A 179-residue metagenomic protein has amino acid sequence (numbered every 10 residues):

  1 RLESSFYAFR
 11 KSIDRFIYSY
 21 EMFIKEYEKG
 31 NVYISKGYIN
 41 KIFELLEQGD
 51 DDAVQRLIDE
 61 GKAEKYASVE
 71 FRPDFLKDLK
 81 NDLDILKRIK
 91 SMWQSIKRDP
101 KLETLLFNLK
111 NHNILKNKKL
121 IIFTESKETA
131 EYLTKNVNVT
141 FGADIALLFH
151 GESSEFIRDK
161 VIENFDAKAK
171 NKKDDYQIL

Functional and structural regions predicted by a protein language model:
R1-E152: Helicase motor interdomain insertion/brace
A143-L179: Conserved helicase ATPase core of P-loop NTP-dependent helicases/translocases
